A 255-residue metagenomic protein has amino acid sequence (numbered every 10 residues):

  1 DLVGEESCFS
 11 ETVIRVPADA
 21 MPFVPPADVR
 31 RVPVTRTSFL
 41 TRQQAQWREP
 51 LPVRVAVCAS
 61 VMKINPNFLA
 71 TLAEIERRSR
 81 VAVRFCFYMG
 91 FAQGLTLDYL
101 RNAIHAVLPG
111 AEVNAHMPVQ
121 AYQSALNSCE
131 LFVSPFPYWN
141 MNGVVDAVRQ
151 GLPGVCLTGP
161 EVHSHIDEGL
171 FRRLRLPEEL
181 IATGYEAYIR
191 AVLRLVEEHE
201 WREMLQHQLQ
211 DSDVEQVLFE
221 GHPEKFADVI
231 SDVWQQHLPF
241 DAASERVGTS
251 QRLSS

Functional and structural regions predicted by a protein language model:
D1-D19: Conserved nucleotide-diphosphate donor binding/catalytic pocket of glycan-assembly enzymes
I14-P17, N114, L131-V133, V155: Hydrophobic/aromatic beta-strand patches that form the interior of the parallel beta-sheet core in alpha/beta enzyme
A18-V119, D232: Conserved catalytic-core segment of nucleotide-activated headgroup transferases in glycan assembly
L51, A59-V61, V81, F91 (+2 more regions): C-terminal amphipathic helix plus adjacent low-complexity, charged tail appended to glycosyltransferase catalytic
V113, A125-N127: Catalytic cores of nucleotide-enabled group-transfer and carboxylate-activating enzymes in metabolic and assembly-line
Q120-Y122, N142-G143: Short acidic active-site motifs
N127-E220, V229: Catalytic binding pocket for nucleotide-activated donors in carbohydrate/polymer assembly enzymes
